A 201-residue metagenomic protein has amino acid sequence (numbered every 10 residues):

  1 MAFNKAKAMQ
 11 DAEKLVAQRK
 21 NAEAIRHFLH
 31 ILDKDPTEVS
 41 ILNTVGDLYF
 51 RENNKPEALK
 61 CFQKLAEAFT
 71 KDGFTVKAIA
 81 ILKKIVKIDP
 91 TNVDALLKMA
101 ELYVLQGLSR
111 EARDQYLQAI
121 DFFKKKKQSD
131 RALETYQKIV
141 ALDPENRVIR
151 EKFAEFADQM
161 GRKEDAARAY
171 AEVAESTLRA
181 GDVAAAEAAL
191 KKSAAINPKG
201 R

Functional and structural regions predicted by a protein language model:
M1-R201: Repeat-based scaffolding regions
